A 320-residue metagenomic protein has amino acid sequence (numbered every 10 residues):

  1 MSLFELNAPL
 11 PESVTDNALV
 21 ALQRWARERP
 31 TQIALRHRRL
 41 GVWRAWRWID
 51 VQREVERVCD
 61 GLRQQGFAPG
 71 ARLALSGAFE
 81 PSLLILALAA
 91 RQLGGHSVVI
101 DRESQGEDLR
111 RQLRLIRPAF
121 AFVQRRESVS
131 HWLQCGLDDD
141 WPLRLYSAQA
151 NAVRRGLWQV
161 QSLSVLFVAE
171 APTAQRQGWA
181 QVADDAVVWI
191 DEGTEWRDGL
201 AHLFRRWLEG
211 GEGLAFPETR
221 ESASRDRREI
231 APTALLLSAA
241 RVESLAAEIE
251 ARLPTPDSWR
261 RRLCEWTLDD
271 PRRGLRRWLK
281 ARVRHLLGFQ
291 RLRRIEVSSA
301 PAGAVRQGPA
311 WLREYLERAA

Functional and structural regions predicted by a protein language model:
M1-D16: Flexible, non-catalytic linker and terminal segments flanking ANL/adenylate-forming cores
E12-A34, R53: A short N-terminal helical cap/helix-turn-helix that marks the beginning of AMP-binding/adenylate-forming
Q23, L88, Q92-S164: Structural core segment of the AMP-binding/adenylate-forming
L35-G66, S76-E80, L86, Q159-A174: Conserved AMP-binding/adenylate-forming core of the ANL superfamily
R44, D60-S104, W189-T194: Conserved AMP-binding/adenylate-forming
A87, R102-Q134, A171-W189, F204 (+2 more regions): Conserved ATP-dependent adenylate/AMP-binding module captured primarily in the ANL superfamily
R126-W141, R241-D257, R277-F289, A302-G308: Adenylate-forming
A174-V188, T194-K280, R291, W311-Y315: Conserved AMP-binding/adenylation subdomain of ANL enzymes
